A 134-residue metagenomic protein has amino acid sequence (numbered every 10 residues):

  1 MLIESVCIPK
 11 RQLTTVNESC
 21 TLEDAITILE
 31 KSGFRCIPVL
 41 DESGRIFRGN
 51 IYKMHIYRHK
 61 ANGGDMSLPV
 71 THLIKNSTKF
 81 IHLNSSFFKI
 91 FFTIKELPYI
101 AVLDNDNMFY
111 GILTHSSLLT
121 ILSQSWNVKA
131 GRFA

Functional and structural regions predicted by a protein language model:
M1-L13, M66-S77, F133-A134: Bateman (tandem CBS) regulatory domains
Q12, I46-F47, S77, F109: Cysteine-rich, disulfide-stabilized extracellular repeat modules
T15-F34, L40-D41, F80-L97, L103-D106 (+2 more regions): The conserved cystathionine-beta-synthase
C20, I51, L68, S85 (+1 more regions): Short beta-to-alpha loop/turn elements within the nucleotide-binding domains of ABC transporters
C36-S43, N50-R58: N-terminal short leaders/motifs
R48-I56, I100, Y110-L118: Short hydrophobic beta-strand motif reused across regulatory alpha/beta modules
H55-V70, L118-F133: A short, polar/charged loop-to-alpha-helix boundary motif
